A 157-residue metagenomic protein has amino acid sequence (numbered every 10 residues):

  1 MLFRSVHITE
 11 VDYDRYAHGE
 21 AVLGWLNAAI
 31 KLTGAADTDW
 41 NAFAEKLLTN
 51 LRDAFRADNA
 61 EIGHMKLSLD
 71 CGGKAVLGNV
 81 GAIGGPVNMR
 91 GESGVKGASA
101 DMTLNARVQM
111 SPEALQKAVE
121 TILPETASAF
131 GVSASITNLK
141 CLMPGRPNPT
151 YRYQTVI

Functional and structural regions predicted by a protein language model:
M1-L2: Short, small-residue-biased leader/transition segments that mark boundaries at the very start of proteins
H7-I157: P-loop NTP-binding site
